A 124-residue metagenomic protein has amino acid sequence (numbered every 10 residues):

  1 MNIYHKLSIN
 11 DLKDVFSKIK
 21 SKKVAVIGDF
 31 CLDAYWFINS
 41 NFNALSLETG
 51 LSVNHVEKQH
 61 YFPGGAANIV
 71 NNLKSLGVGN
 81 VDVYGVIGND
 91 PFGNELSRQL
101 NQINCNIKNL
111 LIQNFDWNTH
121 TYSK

Functional and structural regions predicted by a protein language model:
M1-N43: Positively charged, low-complexity intrinsically disordered leader regions
V24, D33-K124: Conserved N-terminal subdomain of the carbohydrate kinase-like
